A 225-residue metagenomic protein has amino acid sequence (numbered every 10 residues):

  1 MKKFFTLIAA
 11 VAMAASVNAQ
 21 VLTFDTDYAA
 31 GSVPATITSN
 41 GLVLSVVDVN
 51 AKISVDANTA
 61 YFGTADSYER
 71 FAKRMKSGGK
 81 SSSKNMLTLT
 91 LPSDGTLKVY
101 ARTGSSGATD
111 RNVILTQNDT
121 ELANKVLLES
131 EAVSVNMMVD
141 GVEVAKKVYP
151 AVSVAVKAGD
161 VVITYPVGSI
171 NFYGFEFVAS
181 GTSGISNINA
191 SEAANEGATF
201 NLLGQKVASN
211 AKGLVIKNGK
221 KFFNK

Functional and structural regions predicted by a protein language model:
M1-V21: Bacterial Sec-dependent N-terminal signal peptides
K2-K3, L214-K225: C-terminal tail/sorting-segment detector
V21-F62, S106-G181: Terminal, low-complexity interaction segments
T64-T96, G107-R111, K147-V152, I170-E176: Short beta-strands within extracellular/lumenal beta-sheet-rich domains
K98-R102: Short edge beta-strand/loop segments characteristic of extracellular beta-sandwich folds
A179-L203: Residue-level detector of functionally pivotal "anchor" positions at catalytic/ligand-binding pockets or at interdomain
